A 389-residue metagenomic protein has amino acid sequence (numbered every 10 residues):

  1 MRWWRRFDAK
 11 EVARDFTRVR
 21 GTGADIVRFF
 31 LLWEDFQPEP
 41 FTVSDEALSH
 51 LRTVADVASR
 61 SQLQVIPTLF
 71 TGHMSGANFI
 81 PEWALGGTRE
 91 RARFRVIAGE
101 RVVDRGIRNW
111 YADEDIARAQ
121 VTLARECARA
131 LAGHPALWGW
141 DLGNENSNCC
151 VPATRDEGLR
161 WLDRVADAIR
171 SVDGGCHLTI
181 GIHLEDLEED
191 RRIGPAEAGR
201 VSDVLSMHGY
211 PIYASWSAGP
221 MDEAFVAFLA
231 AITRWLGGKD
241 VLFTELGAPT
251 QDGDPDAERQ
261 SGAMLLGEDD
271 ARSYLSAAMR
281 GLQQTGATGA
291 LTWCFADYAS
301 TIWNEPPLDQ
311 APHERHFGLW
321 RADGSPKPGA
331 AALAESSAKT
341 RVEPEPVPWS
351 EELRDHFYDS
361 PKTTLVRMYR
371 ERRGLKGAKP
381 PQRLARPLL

Functional and structural regions predicted by a protein language model:
M1-S202, A299-I302: Active-site mouth of glycoside hydrolases
W4-R6, D104-I116, G262-S273, F317-A322: A short acidic, glycine-rich active-site loop that binds or catalyzes chemistry on phosphate/adenosine moieties
F30, N144-R155, V204-A218, L229-L275 (+1 more regions): Active-site clefts of carbohydrate-active enzymes
L48-L51, G158-L162, F225-V226, A271-L275 (+1 more regions): Amphipathic alpha-helical segments in well-structured domains
R89-V103, L282, W293-L389: Aromatic-rich peripheral "rim/lid" segments of glycoside hydrolase catalytic domains that contact and position glycan
R125-R129, L229-A230, M279: Generic structural signal for well-ordered alpha-helical scaffold segments
D156-D167, S171-E258, Q283, T288: Glycoside hydrolase catalytic-domain groove-lining segments
A278, T285-T288, F295: Long, C-terminal catalytic modules of enzymes
